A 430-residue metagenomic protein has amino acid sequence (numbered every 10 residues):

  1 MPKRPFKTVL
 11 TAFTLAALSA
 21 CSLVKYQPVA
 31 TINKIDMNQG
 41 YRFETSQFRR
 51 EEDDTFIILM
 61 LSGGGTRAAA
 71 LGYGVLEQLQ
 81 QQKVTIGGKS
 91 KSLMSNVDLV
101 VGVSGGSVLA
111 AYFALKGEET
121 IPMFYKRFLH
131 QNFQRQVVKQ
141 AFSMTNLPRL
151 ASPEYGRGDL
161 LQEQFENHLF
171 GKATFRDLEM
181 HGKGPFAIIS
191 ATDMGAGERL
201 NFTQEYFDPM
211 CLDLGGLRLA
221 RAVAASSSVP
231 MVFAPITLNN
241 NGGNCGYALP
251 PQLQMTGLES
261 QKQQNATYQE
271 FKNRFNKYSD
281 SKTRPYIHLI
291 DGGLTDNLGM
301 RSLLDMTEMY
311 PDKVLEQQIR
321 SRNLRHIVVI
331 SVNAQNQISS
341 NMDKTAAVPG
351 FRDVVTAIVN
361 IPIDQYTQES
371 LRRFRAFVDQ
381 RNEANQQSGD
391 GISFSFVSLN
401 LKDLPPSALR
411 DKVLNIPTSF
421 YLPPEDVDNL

Functional and structural regions predicted by a protein language model:
M1-C21: Sec-dependent bacterial lipoprotein signal peptides
P5, C21-L430: Catalytic domains of lipid- and phosphate-ester/thioester hydrolases
